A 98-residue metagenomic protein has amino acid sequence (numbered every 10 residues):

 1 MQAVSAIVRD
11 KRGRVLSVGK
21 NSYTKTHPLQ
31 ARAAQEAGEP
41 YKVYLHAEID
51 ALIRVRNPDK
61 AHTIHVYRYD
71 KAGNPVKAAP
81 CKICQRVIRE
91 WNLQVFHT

Functional and structural regions predicted by a protein language model:
M1-T98: Zinc-dependent deaminase catalytic domain
